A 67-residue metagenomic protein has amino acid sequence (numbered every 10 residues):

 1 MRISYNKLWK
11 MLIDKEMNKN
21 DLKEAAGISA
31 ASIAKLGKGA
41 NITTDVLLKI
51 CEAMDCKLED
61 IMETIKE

Functional and structural regions predicted by a protein language model:
M1-K19: A short, Lys/Arg-rich alpha-helix, primarily the initiator
L12, K23, G37, C51: The alpha-helix within a helix-turn-helix
I13, G27, K38, K66: Residue-level detection of the helix-turn-helix DNA-binding "recognition helix"
E16-A34: Short alpha-helical DNA-recognition segment
A40-E52: Short, basic-rich loop-to-helix N-cap that marks the start of a DNA-contacting helix
D55-E67: Short C-terminal boundary/hinge segments that cap the last helix of small helical domains
